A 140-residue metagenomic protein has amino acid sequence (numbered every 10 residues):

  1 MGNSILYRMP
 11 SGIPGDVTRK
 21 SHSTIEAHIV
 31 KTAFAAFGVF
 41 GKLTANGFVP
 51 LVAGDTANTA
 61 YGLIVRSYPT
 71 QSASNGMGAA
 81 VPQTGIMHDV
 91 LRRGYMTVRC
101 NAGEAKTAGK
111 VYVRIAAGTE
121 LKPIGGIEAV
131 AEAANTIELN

Functional and structural regions predicted by a protein language model:
M1-N140: Surface-exposed, low-hydrophobicity beta-strand/loop segments enriched in small/polar/acidic residues
